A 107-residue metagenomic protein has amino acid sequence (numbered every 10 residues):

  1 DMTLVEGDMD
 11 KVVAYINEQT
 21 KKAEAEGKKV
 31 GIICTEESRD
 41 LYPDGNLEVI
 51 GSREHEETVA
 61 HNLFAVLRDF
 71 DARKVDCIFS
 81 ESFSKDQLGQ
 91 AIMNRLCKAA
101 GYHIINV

Functional and structural regions predicted by a protein language model:
D1-G101: A C-terminal functional module that forms or caps the active site or interfaces directly with catalytic machinery
I104-V107: Short, flexible loop segments at boundaries between secondary-structure elements
